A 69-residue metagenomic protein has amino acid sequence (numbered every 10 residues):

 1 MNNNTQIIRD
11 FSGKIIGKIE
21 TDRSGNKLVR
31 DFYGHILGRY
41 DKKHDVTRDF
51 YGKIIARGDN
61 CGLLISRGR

Functional and structural regions predicted by a protein language model:
M1-R69: Intrinsically disordered, low-complexity proline/glycine-rich segments
